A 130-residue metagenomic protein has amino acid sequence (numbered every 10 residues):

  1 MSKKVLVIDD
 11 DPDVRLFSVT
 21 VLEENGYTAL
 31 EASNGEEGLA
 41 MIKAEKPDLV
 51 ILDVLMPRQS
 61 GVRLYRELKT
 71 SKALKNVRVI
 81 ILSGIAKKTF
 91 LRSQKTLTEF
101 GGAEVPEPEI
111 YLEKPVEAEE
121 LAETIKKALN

Functional and structural regions predicted by a protein language model:
I8-D9, A32, V50: Conserved sequence signature across two-component system core domains
L16-E24: Charged docking surfaces used in two-component/phosphorelay signaling
E31-A40, G61: Helix N-cap/capping motif at the beta->alpha junctions
E45-I51: Active-site beta3 strand of CheY-like receiver
D53, S83: Active-site residues of response regulator receiver
M56, L68: Receiver (REC) domain active-site loop signature in two-component systems and cognate sites in sensor histidine kinases
P57, K114: A Lys-centered signature of the CheY-like receiver
R63, A86-E113, E119, E123-K126: Alpha4 helix (beta4-alpha4-beta5 surface) of REC/receiver domains from two-component response regulators
